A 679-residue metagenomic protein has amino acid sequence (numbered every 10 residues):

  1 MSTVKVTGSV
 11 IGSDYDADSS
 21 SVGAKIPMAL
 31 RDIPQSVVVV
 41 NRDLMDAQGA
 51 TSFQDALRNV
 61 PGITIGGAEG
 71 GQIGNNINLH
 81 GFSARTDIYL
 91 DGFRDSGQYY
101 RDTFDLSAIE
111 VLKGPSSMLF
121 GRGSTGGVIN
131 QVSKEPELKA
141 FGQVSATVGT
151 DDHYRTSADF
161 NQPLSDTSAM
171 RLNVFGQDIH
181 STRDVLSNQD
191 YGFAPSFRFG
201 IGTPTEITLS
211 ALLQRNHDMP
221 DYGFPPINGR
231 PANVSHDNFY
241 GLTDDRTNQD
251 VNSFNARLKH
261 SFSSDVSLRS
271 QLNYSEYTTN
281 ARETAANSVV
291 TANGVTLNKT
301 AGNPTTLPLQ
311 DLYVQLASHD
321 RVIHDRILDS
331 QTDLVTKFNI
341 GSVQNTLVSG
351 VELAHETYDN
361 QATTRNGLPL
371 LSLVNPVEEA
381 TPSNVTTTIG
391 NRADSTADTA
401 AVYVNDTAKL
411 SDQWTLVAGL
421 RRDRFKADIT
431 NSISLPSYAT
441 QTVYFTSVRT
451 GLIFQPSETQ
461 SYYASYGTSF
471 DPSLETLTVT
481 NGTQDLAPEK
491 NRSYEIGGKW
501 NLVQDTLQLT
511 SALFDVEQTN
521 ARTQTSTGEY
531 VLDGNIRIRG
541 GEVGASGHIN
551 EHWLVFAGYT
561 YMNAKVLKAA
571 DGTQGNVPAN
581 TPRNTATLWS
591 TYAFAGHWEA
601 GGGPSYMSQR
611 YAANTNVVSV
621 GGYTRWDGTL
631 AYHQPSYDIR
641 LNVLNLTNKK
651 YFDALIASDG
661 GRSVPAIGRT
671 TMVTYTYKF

Functional and structural regions predicted by a protein language model:
S2-K139, I496: Acidic, small-polar-rich N-terminal luminal/periplasmic segments of exported/outer-membrane proteins
F104-S107, M118-P195, I201-T205, L507: Outer-membrane beta-barrel translocator/receptor signature
Q177-S181, A194-S261, Y274-D325, P369-S395 (+2 more regions): Acidic/polar loop-and-plug regions of large Gram-negative outer-membrane beta-barrel proteins
R198, D325, Q344-V348, E352-E356 (+5 more regions): Structural signature of Gram-negative outer-membrane beta-barrels, strongest in the C-terminal barrel of TonB-dependent
R257-E276, L316-T430: Face-selective signature of the C-terminal outer-membrane beta-barrel domain
K259-S261, S267-N273, Y277-A285, S461-Y463 (+4 more regions): Membrane-embedded beta-barrel scaffold of Gram-negative outer-membrane proteins
Q413, D515-E517, L532-T615, T647 (+1 more regions): Gram-negative outer-membrane beta-barrel transporters
Y606-A613, A631-F679: C-terminal beta-signal and adjacent terminal beta-strands/loops of Gram-negative outer-membrane beta-barrel proteins
